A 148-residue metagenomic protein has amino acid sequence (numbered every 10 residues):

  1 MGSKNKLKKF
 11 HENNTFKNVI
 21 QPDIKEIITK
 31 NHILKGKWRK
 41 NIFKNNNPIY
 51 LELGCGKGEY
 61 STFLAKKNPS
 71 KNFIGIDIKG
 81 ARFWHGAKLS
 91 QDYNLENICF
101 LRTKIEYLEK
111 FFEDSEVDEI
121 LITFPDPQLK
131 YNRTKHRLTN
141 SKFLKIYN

Functional and structural regions predicted by a protein language model:
M1-I49, E59-K66: S-adenosyl-L-methionine
G54-G56: Class I SAM-dependent methyltransferase "Motif I" SAM/SAH-binding loop
K71-I74: Short beta-strand element of Class I
K79: Conserved SAM/SAH-binding beta-strand->alpha-helix loop
R82: Conserved short alpha-helix immediately C-terminal to the canonical SAM/SAH-binding motif I of Rossmann-like
A87-D114: S-adenosyl-L-methionine
D118-T134: A short SAM/SAH-binding and catalytic strip from SAM-dependent methyltransferases
T139-N148: A short glycine-rich, Lys/Arg-flanked "PGG" loop and its adjoining helix->strand segment in the class I
